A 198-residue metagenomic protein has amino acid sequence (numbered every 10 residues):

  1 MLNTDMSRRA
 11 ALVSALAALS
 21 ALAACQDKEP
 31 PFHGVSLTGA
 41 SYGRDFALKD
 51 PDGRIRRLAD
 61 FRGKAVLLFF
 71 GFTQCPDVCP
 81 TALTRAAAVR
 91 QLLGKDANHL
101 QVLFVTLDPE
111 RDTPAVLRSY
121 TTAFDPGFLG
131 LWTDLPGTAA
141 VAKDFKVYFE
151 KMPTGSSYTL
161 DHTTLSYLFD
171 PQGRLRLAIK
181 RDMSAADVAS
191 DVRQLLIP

Functional and structural regions predicted by a protein language model:
M1-M6, A10-A21: N-terminal secretory signal peptides
Q26-K28: Bacterial signal peptide processing site
A47-V66: A short beta-strand-turn-helix
D60-V78: Short active-site neighborhood of thiol/selenol oxidoreductases, capturing the structured segment around
V78-L93: Typically the conserved alpha-helix immediately C-terminal to a functionally engaged Cys/Sec in thioredoxin-like
H99-R111, L129-P136: Thiol-based oxidoreductase modules, predominantly thioredoxin-like and allied folds used for disulfide exchange
R118-T163: Short, internal strand/loop/helix patches that form the active-site neighborhood or redox-interaction surface
G155-P198: Thiol-/selenol-based redox modules, centered on thioredoxin-like and closely related oxidoreductase domains
